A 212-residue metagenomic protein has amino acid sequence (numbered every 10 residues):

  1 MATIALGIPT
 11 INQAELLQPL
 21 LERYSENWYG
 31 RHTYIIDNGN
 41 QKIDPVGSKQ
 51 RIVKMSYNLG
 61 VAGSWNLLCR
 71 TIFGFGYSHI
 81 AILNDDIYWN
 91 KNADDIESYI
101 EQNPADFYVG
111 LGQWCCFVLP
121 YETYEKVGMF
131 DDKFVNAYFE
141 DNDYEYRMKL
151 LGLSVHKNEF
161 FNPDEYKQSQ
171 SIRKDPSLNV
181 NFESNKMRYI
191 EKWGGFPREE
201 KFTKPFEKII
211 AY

Functional and structural regions predicted by a protein language model:
A2-I8, Y24, H32-I35: Hydrophobic targeting segments
Q13-N27: Short, well-formed alpha-helical segments that are part of the catalytic scaffolds of diverse glycosyltransferases
Y29, I35-P45, D86-Y88: A conserved acidic beta->alpha catalytic loop
M55-I72: Glycine-rich, basic loop-to-helix element that forms the pyrophosphate-binding segment of sugar-nucleotide handling
Y77-Y88: Short beta-strand-to-loop acidic/aromatic patch adjacent to the donor-nucleotide binding site
N92-G110: Conserved donor-nucleotide/metal-binding helix-loop-beta segment in metal-dependent transferases, i.e., the alpha-helix
C115-G128: Conserved nucleotide-sugar donor-binding and metal-coordinating catalytic region shared by glycosyltransferases
N136-Y212: C-terminal catalytic/acceptor-binding lobe
